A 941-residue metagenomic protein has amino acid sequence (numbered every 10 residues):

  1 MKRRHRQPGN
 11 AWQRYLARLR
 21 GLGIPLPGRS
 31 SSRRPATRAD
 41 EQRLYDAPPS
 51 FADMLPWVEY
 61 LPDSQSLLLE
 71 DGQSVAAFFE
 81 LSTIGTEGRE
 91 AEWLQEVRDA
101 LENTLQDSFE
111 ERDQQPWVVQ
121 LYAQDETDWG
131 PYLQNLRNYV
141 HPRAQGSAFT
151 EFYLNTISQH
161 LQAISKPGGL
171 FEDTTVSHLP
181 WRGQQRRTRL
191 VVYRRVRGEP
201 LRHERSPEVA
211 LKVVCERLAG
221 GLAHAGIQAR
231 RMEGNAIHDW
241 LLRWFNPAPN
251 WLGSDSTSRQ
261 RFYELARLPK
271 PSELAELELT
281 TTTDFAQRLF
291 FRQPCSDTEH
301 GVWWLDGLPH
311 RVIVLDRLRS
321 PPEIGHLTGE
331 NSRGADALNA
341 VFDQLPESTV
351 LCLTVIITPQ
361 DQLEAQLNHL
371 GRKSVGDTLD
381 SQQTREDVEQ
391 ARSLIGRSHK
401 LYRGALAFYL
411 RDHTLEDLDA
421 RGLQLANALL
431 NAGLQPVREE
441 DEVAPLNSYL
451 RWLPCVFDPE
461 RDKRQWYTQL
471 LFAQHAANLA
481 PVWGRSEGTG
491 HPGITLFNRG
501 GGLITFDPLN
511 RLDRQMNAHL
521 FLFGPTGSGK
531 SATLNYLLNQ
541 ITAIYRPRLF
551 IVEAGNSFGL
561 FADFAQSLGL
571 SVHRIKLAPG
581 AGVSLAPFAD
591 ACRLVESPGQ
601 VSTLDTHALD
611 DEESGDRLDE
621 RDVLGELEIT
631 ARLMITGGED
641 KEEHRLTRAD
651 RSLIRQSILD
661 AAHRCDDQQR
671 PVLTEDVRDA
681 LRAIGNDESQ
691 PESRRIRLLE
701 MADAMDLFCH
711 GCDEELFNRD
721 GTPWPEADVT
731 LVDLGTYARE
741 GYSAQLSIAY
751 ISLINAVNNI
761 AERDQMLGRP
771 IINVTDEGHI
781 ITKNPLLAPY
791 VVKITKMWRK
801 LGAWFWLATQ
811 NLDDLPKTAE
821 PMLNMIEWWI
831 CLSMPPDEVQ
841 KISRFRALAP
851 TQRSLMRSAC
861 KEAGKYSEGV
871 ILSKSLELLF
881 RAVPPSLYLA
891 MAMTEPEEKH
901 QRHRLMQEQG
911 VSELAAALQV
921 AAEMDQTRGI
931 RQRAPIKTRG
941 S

Functional and structural regions predicted by a protein language model:
K2-A473, A480: Extended, folded cores of ATP/NTP-driven motor/assembly subunits in large transport and secretion machines
L44, E204, E208, S381 (+9 more regions): Hydrophobic alpha-helical scaffolding
V97-A100, L105-D107, A340-D343, L446-I504 (+6 more regions): P-loop NTPase motor domains
A223, L430, T542-A543, R799: Anion (oxyanion) recognition and catalysis
G502, P508-Q540, L549-V552, N556-F558 (+3 more regions): Conserved P-loop NTPase motor cores
Y545, L568-L570, M825: Short, structured coil segments at secondary-structure junctions
P850-L905: Conserved P-loop NTPase
